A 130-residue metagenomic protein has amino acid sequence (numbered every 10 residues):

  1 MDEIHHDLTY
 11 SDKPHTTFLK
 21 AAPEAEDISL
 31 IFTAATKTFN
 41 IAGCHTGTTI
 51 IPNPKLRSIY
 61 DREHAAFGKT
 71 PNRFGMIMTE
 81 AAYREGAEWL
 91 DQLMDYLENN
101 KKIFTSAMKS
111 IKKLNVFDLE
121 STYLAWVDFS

Functional and structural regions predicted by a protein language model:
M1, H64, M94, K101: Short amphipathic alpha-helical/adjacent loop interface patches that line ligand and macromolecule-binding sites
M1-E3, T33, T48, D118 (+1 more regions): Short beta-strand segments
H5-I41: Active-site pre-lysine segment of PLP-dependent enzymes
L19-A21, G47-N53, R84: Short beta-strand-to-turn element immediately C-terminal to the catalytic PLP-Schiff-base lysine in fold type I
E24, I51, K55-F74: Active-site C-terminal subdomain of aminotransferase-like
P54-I59, R73-Q92, F129: Amphipathic alpha-helix from the class-I
E80, W89, D95-M108, N115-F129: Conserved glycine-rich beta-strand-loop-beta hairpin in the small C-terminal domain of fold type I
